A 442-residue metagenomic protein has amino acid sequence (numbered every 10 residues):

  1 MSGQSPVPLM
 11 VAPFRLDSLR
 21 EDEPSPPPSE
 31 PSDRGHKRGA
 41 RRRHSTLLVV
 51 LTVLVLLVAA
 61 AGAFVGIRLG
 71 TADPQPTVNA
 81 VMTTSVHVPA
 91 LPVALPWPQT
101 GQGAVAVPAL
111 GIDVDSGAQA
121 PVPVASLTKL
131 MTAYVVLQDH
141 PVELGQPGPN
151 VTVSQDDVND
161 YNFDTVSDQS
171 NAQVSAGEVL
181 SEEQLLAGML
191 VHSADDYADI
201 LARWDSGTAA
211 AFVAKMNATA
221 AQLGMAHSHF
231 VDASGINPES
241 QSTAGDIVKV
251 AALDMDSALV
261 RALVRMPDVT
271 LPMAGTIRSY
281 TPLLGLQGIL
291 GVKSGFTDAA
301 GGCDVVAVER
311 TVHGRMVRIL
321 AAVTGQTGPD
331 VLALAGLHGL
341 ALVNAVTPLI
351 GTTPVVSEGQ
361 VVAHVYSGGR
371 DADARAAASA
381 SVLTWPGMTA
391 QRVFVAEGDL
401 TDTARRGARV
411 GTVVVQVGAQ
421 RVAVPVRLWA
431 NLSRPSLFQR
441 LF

Functional and structural regions predicted by a protein language model:
M1-V49: Terminal targeting segments of Actinobacterial cell-envelope proteins
G3, R43, A72-G245, A251-R261: Active-site-adjacent loops and short helices of periplasmic peptidoglycan-processing enzymes
D17-R20, G66-D73, P348-F442: Conserved SxxK-family serine transpeptidase/carboxypeptidase catalytic domain of penicillin-binding proteins
P31-M82: Hydrophobic single-pass membrane-targeting/anchoring helices
V93-L95, G177, S294-D298, T403-A404: Short Gly/Pro-enriched turn/cap motifs at secondary-structure boundaries
P108-L110, Q138-H140, S154-V158, W204-S206 (+9 more regions): Solvent-exposed coil/turn segments that connect beta secondary-structure elements in extracytoplasmic/periplasmic
V114-P123, D168-N171, L290, S294 (+2 more regions): N-terminal post-signal-peptidase region of extra-cytosolic proteins
V260-R261, R265-I350: A penicillin-recognizing enzyme superfamily signal
